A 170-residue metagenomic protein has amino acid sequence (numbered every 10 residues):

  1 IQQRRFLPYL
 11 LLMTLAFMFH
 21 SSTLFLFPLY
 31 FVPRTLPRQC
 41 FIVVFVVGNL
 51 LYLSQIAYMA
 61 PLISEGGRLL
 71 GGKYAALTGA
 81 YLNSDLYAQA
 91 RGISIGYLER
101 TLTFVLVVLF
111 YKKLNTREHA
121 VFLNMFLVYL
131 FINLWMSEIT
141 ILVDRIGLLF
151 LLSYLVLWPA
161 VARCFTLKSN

Functional and structural regions predicted by a protein language model:
I1, F31-V32, V107, Y154-F165: Transmembrane alpha-helical segments
I1-T14, Q39-F45: Short hydrophobic alpha-helices at membrane interfaces in multi-pass membrane enzymes
P8-V32, L134: Membrane-interface alpha helices of multi-pass inner-membrane proteins
L12-M13, M125, L152: Alpha-helical transmembrane segments of multi-pass membrane proteins, especially transporters and channels
F19-L24, P28, Y97-V105, L149-L157: Membrane-embedded alpha-helical segments of multi-pass membrane proteins, especially the transmembrane helices
R34-I146: Alpha-helical transmembrane segments and terminal signal-anchor/GPI-anchor hydrophobic tails, characterized by long
V46, T166-N170: Signature aromatic-anchored transmembrane alpha helix within multi-pass, membrane-resident enzymes that catalyze glycan
Y129, D144-L151, V156-R163: A generic structural signal for well-ordered alpha-helical surface patches
